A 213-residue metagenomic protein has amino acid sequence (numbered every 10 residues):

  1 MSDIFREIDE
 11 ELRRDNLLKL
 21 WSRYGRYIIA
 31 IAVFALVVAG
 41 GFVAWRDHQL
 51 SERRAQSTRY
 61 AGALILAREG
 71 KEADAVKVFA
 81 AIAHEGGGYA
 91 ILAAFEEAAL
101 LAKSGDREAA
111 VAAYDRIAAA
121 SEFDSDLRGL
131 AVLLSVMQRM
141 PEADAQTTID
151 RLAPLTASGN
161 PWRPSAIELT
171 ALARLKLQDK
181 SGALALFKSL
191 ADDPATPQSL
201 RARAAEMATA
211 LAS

Functional and structural regions predicted by a protein language model:
M1-F34, A55: N-terminal positive-inside, membrane-proximal cytosolic segments immediately preceding the first
N16, D74-I82, Y114, R151-L155: Amphipathic alpha-helices of TPR/Sel1-like and other helical repeat/solenoid scaffolds
V38-Y60: Transmembrane signal-anchor/signal-peptide helices with a preference for the extracytoplasmic
R53-S57, A73, Q146: Amphipathic alpha-helical repeat elements characteristic of tetratricopeptide repeat
T58-F95: Short extracytoplasmic
G88-S213: Soluble extracytoplasmic domains of inner/organellar membrane proteins
